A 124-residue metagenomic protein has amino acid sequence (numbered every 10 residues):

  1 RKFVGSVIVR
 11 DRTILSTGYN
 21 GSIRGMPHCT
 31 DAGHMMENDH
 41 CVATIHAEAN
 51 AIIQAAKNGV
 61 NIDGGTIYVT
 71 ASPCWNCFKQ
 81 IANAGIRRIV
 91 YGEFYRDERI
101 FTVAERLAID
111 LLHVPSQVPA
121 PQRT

Functional and structural regions predicted by a protein language model:
R1-T124: Zinc-dependent deaminase catalytic domain
